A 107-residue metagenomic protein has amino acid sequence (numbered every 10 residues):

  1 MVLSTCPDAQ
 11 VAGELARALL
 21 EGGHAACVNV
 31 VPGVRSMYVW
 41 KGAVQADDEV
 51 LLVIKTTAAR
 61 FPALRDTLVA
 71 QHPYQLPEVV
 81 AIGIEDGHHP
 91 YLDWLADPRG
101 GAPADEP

Functional and structural regions predicted by a protein language model:
M1-P107: Positively charged, small/polar-rich N-terminal and surface patches that mediate targeting and assembly and bind
